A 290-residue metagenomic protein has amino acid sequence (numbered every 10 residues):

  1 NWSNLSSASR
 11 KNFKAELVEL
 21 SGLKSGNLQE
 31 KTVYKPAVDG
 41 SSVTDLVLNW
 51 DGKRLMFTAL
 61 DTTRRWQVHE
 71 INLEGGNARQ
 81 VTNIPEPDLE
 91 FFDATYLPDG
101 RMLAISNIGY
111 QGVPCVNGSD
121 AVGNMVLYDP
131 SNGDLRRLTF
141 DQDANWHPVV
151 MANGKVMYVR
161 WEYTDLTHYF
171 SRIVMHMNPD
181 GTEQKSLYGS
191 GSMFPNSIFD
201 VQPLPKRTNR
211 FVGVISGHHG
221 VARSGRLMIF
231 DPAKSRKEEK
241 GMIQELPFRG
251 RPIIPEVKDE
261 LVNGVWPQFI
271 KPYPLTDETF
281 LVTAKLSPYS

Functional and structural regions predicted by a protein language model:
N1-S290: Sequence signature of WD/YWTD-type beta-propeller architectures
